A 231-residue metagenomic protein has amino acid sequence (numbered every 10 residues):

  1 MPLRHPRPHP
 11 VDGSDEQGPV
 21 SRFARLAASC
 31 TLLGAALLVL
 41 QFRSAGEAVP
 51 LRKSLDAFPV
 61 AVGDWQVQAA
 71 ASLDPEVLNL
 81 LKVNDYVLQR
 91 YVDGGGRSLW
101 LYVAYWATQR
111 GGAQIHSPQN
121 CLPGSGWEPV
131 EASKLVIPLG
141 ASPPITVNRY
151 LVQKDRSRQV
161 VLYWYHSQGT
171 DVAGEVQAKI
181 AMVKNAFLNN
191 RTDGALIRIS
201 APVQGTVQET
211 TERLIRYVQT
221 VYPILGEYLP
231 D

Functional and structural regions predicted by a protein language model:
M1-Q17: N-terminal Lys/Arg-rich, disordered targeting/topogenic segments
V20-A24: Bacterial N-terminal signal peptides that target proteins for export
R25-Q41: Hydrophobic membrane-insertion alpha-helices, especially the h-region of bacterial N-terminal signal peptides
S44-V62: Alpha-helical transmembrane signal-anchor/signal-peptide segments
K53, N84-Y86, I145: Short beta-strand-initiation
F58-R90: Short extracytoplasmic
L88-R216, T220-I224, Y228-L229: A cross-kingdom signal targeting lumenal/periplasmic-facing segments of multi-pass membrane and secretory-pathway
